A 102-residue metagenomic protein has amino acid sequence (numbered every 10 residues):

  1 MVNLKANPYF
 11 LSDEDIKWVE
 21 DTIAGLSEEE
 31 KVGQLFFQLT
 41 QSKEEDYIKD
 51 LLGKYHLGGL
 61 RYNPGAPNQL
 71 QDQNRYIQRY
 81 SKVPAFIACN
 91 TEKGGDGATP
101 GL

Functional and structural regions predicted by a protein language model:
M1-L102: N-terminal beta-rich core of secreted/periplasmic extracellular enzymes
